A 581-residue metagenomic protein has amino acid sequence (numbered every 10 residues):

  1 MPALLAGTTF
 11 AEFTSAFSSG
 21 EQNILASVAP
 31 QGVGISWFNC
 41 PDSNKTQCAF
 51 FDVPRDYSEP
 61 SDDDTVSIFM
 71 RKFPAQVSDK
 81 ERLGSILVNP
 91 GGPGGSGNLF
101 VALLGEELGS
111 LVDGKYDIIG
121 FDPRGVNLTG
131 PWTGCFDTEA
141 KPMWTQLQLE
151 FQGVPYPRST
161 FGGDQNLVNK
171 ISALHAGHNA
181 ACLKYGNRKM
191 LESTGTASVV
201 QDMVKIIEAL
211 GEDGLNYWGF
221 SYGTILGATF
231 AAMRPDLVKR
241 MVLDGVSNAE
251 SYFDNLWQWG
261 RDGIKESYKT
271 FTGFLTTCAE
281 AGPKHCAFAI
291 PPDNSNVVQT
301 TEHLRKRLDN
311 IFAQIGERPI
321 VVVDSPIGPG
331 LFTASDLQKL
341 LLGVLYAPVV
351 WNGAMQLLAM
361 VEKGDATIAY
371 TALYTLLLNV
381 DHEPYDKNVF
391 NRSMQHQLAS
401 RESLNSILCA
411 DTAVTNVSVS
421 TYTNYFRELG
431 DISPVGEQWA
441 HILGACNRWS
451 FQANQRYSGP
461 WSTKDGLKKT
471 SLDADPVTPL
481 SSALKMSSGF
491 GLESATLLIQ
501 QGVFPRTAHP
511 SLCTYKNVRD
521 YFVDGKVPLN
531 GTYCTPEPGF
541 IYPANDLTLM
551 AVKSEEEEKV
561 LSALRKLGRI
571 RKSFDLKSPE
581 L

Functional and structural regions predicted by a protein language model:
M1-A16, L243: Fungal secretory targeting signals
F17-D336, L404-L581: Gly/Pro-rich cap/lid or specificity-loop segments adjacent to the active site
G330-M360, G364-A366: P-loop NTPase catalytic cores that bind/hydrolyze ATP
M360-V380: Amphipathic alpha-helical substructures
T375-N391, Q397-T412: Long, low-complexity segments enriched in small/aliphatic residues
S393-M394, Y457: Short secondary-structure capping micro-motifs at structural edges
